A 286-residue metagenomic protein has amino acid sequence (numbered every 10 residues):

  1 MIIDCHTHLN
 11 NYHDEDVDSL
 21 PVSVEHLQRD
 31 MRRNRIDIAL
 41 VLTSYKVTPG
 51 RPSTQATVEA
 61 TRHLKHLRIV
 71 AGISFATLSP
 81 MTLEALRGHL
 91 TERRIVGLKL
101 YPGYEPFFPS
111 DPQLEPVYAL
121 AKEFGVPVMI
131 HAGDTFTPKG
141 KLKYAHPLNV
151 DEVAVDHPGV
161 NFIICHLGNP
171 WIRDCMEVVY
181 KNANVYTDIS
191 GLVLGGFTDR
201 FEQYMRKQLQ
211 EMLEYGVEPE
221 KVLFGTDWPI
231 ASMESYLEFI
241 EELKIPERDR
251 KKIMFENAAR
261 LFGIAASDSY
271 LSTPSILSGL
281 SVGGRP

Functional and structural regions predicted by a protein language model:
M1-L9, L20-I38, V217-K221, S232-P286: Mid-to-C-terminal alpha-helical segments outside catalytic/metal-binding sites
H6, M31, L98, A121 (+5 more regions): Conserved, mostly hydrophobic/aromatic
H6-Y12, H131, H166: Histidine-centered divalent metal-coordination motifs
L9-V22, T135-T137, G196-T198: Acidic/histidine-rich helix-loop elements that form or flank divalent-metal/phosphate-binding sites at the catalytic
E25-T48, H66-S74, V96-G97, F162: Divalent metal-dependent hydrolysis catalytic cores, especially in the metallo-beta-lactamase
Y45-K46, F75, P102-Y104, D134-F136 (+3 more regions): Active-site-proximal loop/turn and secondary-structure-junction residues that shape catalytic pockets, frequently
T48-Y144, R285-P286: Active-site gating/metal-coordination segments in enzymes
R93-G97, D111-L223: Catalytic pocket-lining loop regions of alpha/beta-barrel enzymes, especially the amidohydrolase/enolase/GH5 lineages
